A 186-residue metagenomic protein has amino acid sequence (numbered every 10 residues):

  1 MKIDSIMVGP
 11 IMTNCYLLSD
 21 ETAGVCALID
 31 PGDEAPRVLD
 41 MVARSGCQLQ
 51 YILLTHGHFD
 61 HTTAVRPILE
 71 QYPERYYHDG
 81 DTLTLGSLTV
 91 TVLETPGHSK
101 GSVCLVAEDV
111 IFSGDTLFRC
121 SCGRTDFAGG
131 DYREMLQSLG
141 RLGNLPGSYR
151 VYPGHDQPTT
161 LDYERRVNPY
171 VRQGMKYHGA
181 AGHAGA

Functional and structural regions predicted by a protein language model:
M1-S45, C104-G114: Conserved beta-strand hairpin/beta-sheet module of binuclear metal-dependent hydrolase folds, prominently
D4-M7, S19, H78, T84 (+2 more regions): Residue-level detector of conserved, well-ordered beta-strand and adjacent loop positions that form binding/recognition
S5, L17, T82-T84, T89 (+2 more regions): Residue-level detector of beta-strand face positions
M12, A23-C26, D33-T91, R166-G174: Active-site HxH/HxHxD metal-binding segment of metal-dependent hydrolases
T89, E94, S99-A186: Metallo-beta-lactamase
